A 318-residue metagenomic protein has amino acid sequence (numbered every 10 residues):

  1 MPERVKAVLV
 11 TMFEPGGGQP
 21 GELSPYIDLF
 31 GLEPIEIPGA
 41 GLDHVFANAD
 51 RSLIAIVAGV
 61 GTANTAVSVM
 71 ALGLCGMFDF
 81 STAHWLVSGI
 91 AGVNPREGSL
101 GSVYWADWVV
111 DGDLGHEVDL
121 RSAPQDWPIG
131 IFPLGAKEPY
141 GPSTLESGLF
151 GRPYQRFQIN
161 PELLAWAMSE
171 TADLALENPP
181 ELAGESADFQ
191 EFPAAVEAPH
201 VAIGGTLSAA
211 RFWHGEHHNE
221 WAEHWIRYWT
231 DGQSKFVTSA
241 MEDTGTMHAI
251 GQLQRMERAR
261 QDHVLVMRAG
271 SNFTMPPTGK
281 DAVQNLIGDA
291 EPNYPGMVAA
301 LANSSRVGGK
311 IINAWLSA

Functional and structural regions predicted by a protein language model:
M1-A318: Accessory terminal and edge-of-domain segments that mediate assembly/interaction and cofactor placement around
